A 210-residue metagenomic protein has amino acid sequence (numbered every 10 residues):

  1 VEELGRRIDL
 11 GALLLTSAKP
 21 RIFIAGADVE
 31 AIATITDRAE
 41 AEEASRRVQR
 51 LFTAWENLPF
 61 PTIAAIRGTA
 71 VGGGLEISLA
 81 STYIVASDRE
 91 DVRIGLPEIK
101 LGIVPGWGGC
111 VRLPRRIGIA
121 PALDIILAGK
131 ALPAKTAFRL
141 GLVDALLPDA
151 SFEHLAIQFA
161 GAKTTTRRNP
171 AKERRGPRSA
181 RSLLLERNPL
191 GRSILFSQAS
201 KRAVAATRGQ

Functional and structural regions predicted by a protein language model:
V1, R6, P121-L123, P133 (+2 more regions): Intrinsically disordered, low-complexity segments enriched in small/flexible residues
V1-A39, R50-R67, S87-V92: A structural preference for short, pocket-lining loop segments at secondary-structure junctions
A25, L58, A80-S81, G141-L142: Short, structured coil segments at secondary-structure junctions
A25, T34, L127, R139 (+1 more regions): Phosphate-coordinating loops and pocket residues in cytosolic domains that bind phosphorylated ligands
G26, S45, Q49, G72 (+1 more regions): Glycine-rich phosphate-binding loop at the start of an alpha helix
L51, V71-I126, L140, A156: CoA-thioester-processing core
